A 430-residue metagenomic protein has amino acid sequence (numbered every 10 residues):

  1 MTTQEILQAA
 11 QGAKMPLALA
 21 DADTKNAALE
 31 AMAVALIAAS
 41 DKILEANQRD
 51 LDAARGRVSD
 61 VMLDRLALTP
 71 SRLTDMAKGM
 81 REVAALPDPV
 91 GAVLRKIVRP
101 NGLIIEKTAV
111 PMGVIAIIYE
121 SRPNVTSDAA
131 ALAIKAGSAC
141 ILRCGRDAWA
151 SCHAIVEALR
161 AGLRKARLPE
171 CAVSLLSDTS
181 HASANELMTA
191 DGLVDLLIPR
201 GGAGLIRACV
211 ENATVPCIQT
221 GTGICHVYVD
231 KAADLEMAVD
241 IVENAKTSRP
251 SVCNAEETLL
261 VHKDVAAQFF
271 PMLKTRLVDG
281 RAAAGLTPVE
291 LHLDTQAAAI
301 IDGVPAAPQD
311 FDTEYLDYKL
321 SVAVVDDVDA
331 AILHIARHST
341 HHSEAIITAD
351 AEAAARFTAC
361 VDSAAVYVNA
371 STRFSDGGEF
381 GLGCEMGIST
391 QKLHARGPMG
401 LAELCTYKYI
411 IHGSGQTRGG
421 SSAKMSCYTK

Functional and structural regions predicted by a protein language model:
M1-I105, L132: N-terminal Rossmann-like NAD(P)+-binding subdomain of aldehyde/semialdehyde dehydrogenases
A13-A20, A35-K42, A46, D50 (+15 more regions): Change "in soluble alpha/beta enzymes" to "in soluble alpha/beta proteins
A13-L19, L259-V261, D317-D326, H341-I346: Short, well-ordered beta-strand elements within core beta-sheets of diverse protein domains
A22-N26, V90, A166-V173, S248-A255 (+4 more regions): Flexible, glycine/charged-enriched surface loops at secondary-structure junctions
A85, V93-E236: Rossmann-like NAD(P) dinucleotide-binding subdomain of oxidoreductase/dehydrogenase enzymes
E120-A139, A158, G162-K165, L205-D317 (+1 more regions): ALDH superfamily catalytic-core signature
V328, L333-T429: C-terminal core of ALDH-fold dehydrogenases
